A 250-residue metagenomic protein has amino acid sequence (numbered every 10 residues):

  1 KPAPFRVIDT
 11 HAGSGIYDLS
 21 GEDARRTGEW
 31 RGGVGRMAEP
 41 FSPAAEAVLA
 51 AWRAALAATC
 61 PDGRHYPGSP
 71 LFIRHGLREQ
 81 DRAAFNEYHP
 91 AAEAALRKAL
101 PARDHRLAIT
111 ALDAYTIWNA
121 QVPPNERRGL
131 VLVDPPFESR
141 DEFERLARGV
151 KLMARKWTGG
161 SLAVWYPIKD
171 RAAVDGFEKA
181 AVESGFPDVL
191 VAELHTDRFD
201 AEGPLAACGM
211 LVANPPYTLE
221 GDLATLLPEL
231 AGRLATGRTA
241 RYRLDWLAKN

Functional and structural regions predicted by a protein language model:
K1-N250: Class I S-adenosyl-L-methionine-dependent methyltransferase catalytic core
